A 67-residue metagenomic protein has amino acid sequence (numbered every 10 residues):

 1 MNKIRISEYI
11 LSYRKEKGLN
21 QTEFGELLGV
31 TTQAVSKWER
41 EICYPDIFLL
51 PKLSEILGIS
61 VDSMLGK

Functional and structural regions predicted by a protein language model:
M1-E16: A short, Lys/Arg-rich alpha-helix, primarily the initiator
G18-K37, K52: Short alpha-helical DNA-recognition segment
R40: Short, conserved catalytic or interaction motifs in soluble domains
F48-S63: DNA major-groove recognition helix of helix-turn-helix/homeodomain DNA-binding modules
